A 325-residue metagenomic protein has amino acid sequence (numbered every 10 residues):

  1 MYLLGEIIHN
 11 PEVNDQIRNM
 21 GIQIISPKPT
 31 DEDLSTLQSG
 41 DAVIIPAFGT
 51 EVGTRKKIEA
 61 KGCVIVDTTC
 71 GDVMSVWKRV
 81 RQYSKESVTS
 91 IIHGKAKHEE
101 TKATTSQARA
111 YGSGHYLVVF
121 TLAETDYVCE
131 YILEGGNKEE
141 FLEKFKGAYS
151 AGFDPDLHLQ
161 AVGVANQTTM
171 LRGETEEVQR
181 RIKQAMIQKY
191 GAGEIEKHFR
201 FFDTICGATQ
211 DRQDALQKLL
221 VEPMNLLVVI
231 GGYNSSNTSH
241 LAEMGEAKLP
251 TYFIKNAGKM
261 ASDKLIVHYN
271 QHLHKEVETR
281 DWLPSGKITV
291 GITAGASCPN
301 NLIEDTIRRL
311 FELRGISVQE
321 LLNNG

Functional and structural regions predicted by a protein language model:
M1-G325: The feature marks the mature, well-folded catalytic cores of soluble enzymes
